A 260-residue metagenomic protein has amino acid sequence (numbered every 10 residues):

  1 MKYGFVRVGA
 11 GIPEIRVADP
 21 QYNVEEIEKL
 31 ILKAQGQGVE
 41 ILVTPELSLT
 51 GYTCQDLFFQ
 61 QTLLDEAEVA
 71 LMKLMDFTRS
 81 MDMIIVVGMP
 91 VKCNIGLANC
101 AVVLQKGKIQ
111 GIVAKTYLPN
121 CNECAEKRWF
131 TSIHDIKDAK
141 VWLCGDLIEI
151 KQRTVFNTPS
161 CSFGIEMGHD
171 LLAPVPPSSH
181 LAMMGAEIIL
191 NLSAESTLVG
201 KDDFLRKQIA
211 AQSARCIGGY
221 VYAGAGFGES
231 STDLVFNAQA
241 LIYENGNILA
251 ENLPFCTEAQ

Functional and structural regions predicted by a protein language model:
M1-Q260: Enzyme catalytic cores with a strong preference for nitrogen-chemistry domains
